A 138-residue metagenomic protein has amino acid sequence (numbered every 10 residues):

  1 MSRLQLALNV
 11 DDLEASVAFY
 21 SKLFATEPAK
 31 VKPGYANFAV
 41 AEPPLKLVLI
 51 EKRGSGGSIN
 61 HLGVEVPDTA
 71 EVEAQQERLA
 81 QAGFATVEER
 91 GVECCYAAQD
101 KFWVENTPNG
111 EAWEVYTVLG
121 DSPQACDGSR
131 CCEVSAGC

Functional and structural regions predicted by a protein language model:
M1-E14, P44, H61-L62, Q124-C138: N-terminal beta-strand motif that seeds the catalytic metal site of vicinal oxygen chelate
S2-K46: Core segments of cupin and vicinal oxygen chelate
R3-D11, A39, G54-Q81, A98-N106: Vicinal oxygen chelate
A18-F19, R78, N109: Structural preference for long, well-ordered alpha-helical segments within the folded cores of structured domains
A25-K30, P67, R90-C94: Short linear motifs in intrinsically disordered
K46-I50, E114-Y116: Conserved beta-strand in the GNAT
E51-S55, G120-D121: A short, sequence-level motif marking secondary-structure junctions
A82-C138: Vicinal oxygen chelate
